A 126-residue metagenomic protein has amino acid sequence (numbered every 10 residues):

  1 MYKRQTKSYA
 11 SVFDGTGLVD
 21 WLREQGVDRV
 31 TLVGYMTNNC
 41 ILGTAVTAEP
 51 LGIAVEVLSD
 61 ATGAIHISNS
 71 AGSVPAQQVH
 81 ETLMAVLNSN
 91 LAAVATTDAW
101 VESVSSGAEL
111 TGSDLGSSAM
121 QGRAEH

Functional and structural regions predicted by a protein language model:
K3-H126: Active-site-adjacent betaalpha module
